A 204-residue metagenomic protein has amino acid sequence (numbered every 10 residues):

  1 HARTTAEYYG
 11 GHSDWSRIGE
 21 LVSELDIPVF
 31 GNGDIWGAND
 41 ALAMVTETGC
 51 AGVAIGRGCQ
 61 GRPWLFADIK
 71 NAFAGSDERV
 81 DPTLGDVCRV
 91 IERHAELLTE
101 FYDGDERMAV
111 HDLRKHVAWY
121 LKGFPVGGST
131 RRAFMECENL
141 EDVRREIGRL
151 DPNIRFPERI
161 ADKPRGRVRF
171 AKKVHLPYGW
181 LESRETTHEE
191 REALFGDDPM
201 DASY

Functional and structural regions predicted by a protein language model:
H1-Y9: Glycine-rich, proline-tolerant flexible connector loops at the mouths of alpha/beta enzymes
Y9, S16, E20-G31, I35-Y204: Alpha/beta catalytic cores of nucleotide-metabolism and tRNA/nucleoside-modifying enzymes
